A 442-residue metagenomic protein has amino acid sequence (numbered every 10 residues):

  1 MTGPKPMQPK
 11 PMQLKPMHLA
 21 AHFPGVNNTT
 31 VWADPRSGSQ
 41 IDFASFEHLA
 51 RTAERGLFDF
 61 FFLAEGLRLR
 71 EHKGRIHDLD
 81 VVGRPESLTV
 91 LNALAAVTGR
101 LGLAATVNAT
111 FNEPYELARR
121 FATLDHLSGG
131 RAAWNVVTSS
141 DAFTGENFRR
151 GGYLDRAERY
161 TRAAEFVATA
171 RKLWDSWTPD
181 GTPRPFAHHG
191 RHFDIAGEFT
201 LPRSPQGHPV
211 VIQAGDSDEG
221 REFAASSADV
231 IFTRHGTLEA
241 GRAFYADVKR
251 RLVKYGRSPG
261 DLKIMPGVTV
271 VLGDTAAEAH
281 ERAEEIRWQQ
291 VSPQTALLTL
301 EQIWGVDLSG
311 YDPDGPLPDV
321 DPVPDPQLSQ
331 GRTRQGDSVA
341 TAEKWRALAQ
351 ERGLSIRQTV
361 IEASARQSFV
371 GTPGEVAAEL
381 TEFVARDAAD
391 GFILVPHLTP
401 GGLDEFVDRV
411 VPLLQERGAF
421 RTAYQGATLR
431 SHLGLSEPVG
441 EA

Functional and structural regions predicted by a protein language model:
G3-V97, S204-P209, V320: N-terminal beta1-alpha1-beta2 module of alpha/beta enzyme domains
P11, K15-P16, E113-S227, V253-D261 (+5 more regions): Internal, glycine-rich beta/alpha segment that forms the wall or movable "lid" of small-molecule/cofactor binding
L19, A53, L57, L94 (+8 more regions): Conserved, mostly hydrophobic/aromatic
L19-A21, F61-L63, L101-V107, A132-V136 (+4 more regions): Hydrophobic faces of well-ordered beta-strands that scaffold small-molecule active sites in alpha/beta enzyme cores
T30-A44, T106-Y115, Y153, P205-D218 (+2 more regions): Active-site mouth loops of central-metabolism enzymes
I76-L103, K254-Y255, F406-T422: Alpha-helix-loop-beta-strand connector modules within alpha/beta enzyme cores
F148-G151, D155, F166-K172, R242-R250 (+1 more regions): C-terminal helical cap(s) of enzyme catalytic domains, especially alpha/beta-barrels
T333-P412: Substrate-recognition/cap regions that form aromatic- and gly/pro-loop-enriched pockets for small-molecule ligands
